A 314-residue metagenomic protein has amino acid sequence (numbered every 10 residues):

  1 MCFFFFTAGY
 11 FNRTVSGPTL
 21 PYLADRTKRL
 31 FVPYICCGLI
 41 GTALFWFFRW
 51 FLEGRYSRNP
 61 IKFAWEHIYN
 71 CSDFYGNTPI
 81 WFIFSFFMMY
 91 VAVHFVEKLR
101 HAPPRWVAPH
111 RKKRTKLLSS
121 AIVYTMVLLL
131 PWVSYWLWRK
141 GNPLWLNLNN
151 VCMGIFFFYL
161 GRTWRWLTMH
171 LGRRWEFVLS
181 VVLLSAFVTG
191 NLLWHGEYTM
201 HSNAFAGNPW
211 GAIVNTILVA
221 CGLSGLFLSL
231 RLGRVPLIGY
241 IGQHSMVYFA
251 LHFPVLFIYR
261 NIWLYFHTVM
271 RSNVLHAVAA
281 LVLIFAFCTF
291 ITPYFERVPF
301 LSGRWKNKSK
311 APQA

Functional and structural regions predicted by a protein language model:
M1-C2, V15-T78, M89, Y240-L251 (+1 more regions): Transmembrane alpha-helical segments and their boundary/interface "anchor" motifs in multi-pass integral membrane
F3-A8, K28-R49, S85-M88, M126-Y135 (+5 more regions): Kinked, hydrophobic transmembrane alpha-helices enriched for aromatic residues and small/kink-inducing positions
F4-F5, F11-R13, F45-E53, R58-M169 (+1 more regions): Hydrophobic alpha-helical segments with transmembrane-like composition
S16-D25, V96-L117, W164-F177, S229-Y240 (+1 more regions): Membrane-interface helix-boundary motifs at transmembrane edges
R29-L30, T78, F82, S120 (+4 more regions): Residue-level signature of transmembrane alpha-helical entry/exit and packing/kink sites in multi-pass membrane
Y90, F158, R162, A220-C221 (+1 more regions): Transmembrane alpha-helical segments of multi-pass membrane transport proteins and ion-pumping complexes
L171-G239, V247, P254, Y259-I262 (+1 more regions): Alpha-helical transmembrane segments and terminal signal-anchor/GPI-anchor hydrophobic tails, characterized by long
F227-G242, V255-A314: C-terminal "closing" transmembrane helix and its immediate cytosolic amphipathic cap in multi-pass membrane proteins
